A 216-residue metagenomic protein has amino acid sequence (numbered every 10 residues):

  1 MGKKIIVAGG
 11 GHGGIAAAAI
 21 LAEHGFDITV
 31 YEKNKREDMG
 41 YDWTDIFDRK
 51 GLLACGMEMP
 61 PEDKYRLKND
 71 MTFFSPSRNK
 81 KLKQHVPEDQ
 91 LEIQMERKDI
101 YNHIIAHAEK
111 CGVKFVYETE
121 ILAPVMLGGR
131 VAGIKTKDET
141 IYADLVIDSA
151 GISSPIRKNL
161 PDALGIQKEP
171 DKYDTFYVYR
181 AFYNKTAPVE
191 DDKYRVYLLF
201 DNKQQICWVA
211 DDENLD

Functional and structural regions predicted by a protein language model:
I6-G10, A22-D42: Glycine-rich FAD pyrophosphate-binding loop
G14-I15: N-terminal Rossmann-fold NAD(P) dinucleotide-binding loop
K35-P76: N-terminal FAD cofactor-binding segment of flavoenzymes
F74-N79, D212-L215: Short acidic-glycine loop/turn motifs at beta-strand connectors
N79-D89, Y142-D144: Short amphipathic beta-strand/extended segments with alternating polar/hydrophobic composition
V86-A106, P155: Short beta-strand to alpha-helix junction loop
H107-D216: Predominantly flavin-linked oxidoreductase catalytic cores and closely associated redox partners
